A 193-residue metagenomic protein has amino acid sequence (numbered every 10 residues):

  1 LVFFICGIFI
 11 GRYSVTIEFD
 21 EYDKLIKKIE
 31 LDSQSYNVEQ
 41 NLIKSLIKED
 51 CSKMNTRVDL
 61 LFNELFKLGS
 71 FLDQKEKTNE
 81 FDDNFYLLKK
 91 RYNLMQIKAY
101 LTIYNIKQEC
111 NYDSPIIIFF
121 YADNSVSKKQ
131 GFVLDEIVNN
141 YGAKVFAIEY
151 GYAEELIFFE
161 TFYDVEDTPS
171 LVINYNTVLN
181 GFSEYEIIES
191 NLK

Functional and structural regions predicted by a protein language model:
L1-P115, V133: Non-globular targeting/processing and membrane-anchoring segments
S114-P115, Y141-K144, D167-T168: Loop/turn elements at helix/coil->beta-strand transitions in domains of secreted/extracellular proteins
I118-D123, G142-L156: Thiol-based oxidoreductase modules, predominantly thioredoxin-like and allied folds used for disulfide exchange
D123-V126, V178: Short acidic, S/G/P-rich loop/turn micro-motifs used as interaction or catalytic elements
S125-N140: Typically the conserved alpha-helix immediately C-terminal to a functionally engaged Cys/Sec in thioredoxin-like
L134, E166-G181: A short, hydrophobic beta-strand/beta-hairpin element that forms part of a small beta-sheet core
E154-T168: Short, intrinsically disordered low-complexity segments
S183-K193: Thiol-/selenol-based redox modules, centered on thioredoxin-like and closely related oxidoreductase domains
